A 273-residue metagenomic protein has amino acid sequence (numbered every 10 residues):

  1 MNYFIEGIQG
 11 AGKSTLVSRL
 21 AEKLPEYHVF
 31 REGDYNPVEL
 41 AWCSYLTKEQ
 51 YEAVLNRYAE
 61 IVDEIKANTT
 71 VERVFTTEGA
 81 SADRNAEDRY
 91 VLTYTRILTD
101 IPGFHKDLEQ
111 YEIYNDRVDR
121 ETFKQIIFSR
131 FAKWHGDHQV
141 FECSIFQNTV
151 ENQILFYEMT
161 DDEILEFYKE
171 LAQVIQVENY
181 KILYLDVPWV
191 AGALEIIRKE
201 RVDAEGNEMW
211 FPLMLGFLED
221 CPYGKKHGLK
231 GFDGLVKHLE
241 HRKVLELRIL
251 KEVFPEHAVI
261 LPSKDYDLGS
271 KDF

Functional and structural regions predicted by a protein language model:
I5: Hydrophobic anchor at the beta1->P-loop junction of P-loop NTPases
I8: P-loop (Walker A) phosphate-binding loop of NTP-binding proteins
A11: ATP-binding Walker
S14: Walker A/P-loop
A21-V71, Q153: Conserved substrate/cofactor phosphate-moiety recognition/catalytic segment in nucleotide-dependent phosphotransferases
F141-S144, D161-G216: Conserved phosphate-donor/acceptor-positioning beta-strand/loop module used by diverse small-molecule
M209-F273: NTP-dependent small-molecule kinase module
